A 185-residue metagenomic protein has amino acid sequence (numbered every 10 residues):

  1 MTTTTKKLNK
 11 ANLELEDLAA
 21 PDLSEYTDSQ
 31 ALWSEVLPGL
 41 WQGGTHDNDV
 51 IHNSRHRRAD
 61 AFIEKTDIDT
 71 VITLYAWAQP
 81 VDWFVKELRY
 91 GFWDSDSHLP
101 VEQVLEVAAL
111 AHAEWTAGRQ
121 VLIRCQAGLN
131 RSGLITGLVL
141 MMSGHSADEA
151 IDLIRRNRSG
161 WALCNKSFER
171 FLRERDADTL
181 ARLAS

Functional and structural regions predicted by a protein language model:
M1-T3, S185: Short intrinsically disordered terminal tails
T3-Q30: N-terminal glycine-/charge-rich "phosphate-binding" loop or analogous flexible N-terminal tail
P21-V121, M141-E174, T179-L180: Cysteine-based protein phosphatase catalytic domain of the PTP/DSP
R119-G137, M141: A phosphate-binding catalytic loop at a beta-strand-loop-alpha-helix junction that coordinates phosphoryl groups
I135, L180-S185: Short flexible/disordered coil segments
